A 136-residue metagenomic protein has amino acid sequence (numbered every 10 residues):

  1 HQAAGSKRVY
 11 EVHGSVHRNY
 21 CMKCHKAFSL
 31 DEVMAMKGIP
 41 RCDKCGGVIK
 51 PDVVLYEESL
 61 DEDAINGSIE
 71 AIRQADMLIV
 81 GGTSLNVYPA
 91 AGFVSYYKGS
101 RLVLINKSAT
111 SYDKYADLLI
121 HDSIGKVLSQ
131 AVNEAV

Functional and structural regions predicted by a protein language model:
H1-V136: Conserved catalytic alpha/beta core of Sir2/sirtuin-type deacylases, generalized to analogous enzyme cores that bind
